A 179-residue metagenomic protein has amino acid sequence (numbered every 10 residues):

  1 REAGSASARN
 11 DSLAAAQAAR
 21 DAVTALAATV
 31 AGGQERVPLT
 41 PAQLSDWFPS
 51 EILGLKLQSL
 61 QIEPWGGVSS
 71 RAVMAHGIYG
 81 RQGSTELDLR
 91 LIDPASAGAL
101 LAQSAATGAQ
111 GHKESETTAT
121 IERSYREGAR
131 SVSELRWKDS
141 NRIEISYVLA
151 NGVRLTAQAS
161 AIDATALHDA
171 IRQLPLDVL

Functional and structural regions predicted by a protein language model:
R1-T40, F48: Amphipathic, non-transmembrane alpha-helical stretches in extra-cytosolic proteins
A3, S12, A16-A22, S69-G77 (+3 more regions): Small-side-chain structural scaffolding
A19-A22, T40, L44, E51 (+2 more regions): Stable alpha-helical elements in mature extracytoplasmic
A27-A28, E114-L179: A short, solvent-exposed beta-edge/loop patch
T29-N141: Short, solvent-exposed recognition patches
